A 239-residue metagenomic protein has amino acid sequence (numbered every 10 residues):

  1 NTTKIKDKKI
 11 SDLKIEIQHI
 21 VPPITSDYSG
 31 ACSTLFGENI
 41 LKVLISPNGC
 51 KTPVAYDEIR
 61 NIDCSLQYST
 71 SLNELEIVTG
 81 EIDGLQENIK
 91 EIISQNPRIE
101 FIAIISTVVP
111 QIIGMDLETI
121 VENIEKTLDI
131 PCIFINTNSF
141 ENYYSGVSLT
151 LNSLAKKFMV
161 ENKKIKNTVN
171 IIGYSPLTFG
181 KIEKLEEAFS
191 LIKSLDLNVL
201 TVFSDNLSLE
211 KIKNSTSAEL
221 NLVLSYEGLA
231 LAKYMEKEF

Functional and structural regions predicted by a protein language model:
N1-F239: An N-terminal assembly and electron-transfer interface module characteristic of large anaerobic redox and radical
